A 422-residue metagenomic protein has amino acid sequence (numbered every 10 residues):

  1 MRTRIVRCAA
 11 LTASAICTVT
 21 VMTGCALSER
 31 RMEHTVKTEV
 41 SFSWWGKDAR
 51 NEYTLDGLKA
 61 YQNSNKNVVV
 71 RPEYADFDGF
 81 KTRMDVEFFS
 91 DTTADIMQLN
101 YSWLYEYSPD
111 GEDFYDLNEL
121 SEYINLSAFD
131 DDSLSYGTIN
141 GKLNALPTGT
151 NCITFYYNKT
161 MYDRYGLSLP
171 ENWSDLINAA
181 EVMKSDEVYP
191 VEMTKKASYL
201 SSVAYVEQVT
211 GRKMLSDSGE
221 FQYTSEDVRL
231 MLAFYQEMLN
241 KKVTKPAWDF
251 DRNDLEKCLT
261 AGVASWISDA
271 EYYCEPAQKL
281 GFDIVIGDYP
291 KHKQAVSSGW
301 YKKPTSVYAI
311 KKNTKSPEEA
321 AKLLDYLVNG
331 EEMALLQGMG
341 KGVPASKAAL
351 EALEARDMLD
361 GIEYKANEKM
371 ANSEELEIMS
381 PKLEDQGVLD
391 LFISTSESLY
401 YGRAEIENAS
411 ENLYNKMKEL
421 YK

Functional and structural regions predicted by a protein language model:
R7-A13, T18-Y105, G111, K293-V296 (+5 more regions): Conserved N-terminal structural module of periplasmic/extracytoplasmic solute-binding proteins
K59, S64, R71, Y165 (+3 more regions): Extracytoplasmic/periplasmic substrate-recognition and gating elements
A60, S64-F129, T160, R164-E171 (+5 more regions): Extracytoplasmic "Venus flytrap"/periplasmic binding protein-like
N100-I153, I177, D227, D283-Y289 (+1 more regions): Hinge/lid segment of periplasmic solute-binding proteins
S102-E112, D131-L169, T194-D217, S297 (+2 more regions): Periplasmic solute-binding protein
N144-A145, S185-K195, N329-G340, K422: Bilobed periplasmic-binding protein-like "clamshell/Venus-flytrap" ligand-binding domains
A180-V182, E220-W248: Glycine-centered hinge/linker elements that transmit conformational signals in sensory and ligand-binding systems
G287, G338-S394, S398: Long, aromatic- and glycine/proline-rich binding clefts that accommodate carbohydrate-like moieties
